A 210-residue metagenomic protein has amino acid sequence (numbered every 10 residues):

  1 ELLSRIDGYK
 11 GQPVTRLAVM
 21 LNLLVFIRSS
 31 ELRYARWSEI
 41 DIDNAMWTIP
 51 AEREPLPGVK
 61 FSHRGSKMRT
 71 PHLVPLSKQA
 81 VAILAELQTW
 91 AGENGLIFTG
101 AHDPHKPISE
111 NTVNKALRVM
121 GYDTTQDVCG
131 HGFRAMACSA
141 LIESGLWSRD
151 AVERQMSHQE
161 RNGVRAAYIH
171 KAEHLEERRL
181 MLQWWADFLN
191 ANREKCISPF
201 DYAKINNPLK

Functional and structural regions predicted by a protein language model:
E1-A35, D43, P55, T70 (+2 more regions): Basic, Lys/Arg- and aromatic-enriched nucleic-acid-binding interface segment
E1-L3, N44, P75-Q126, M136-A137 (+3 more regions): Active-site/catalytic core of tyrosine-dependent DNA strand-transfer enzymes
S4, Y34-T89, E160-G163: Conserved tyrosine-mediated DNA breakage-rejoining catalytic core shared by Y-recombinases
I6-K10, K60-L73, T99-H105, T124-G132 (+2 more regions): Short, contiguous acidic/charged loop-to-helix segments that flank catalytic cores in large enzymes
G11-T15, L76, A80, S109 (+5 more regions): Hydrophobic (often cysteine-bearing) scaffold residues that line and stabilize catalytic clefts of nucleotide/cofactor
M20, L24-E31, T112-K115, G132-Q159: C-terminal catalytic core of tyrosine-transesterase DNA break-rejoin enzymes
I49-L56, V81, M156-K195: Catalytic-site neighborhood detector that most strongly recognizes the C-terminal catalytic loop/helix of tyrosine
R193-L209: Short, flexible loop/turn segments with low-complexity composition
